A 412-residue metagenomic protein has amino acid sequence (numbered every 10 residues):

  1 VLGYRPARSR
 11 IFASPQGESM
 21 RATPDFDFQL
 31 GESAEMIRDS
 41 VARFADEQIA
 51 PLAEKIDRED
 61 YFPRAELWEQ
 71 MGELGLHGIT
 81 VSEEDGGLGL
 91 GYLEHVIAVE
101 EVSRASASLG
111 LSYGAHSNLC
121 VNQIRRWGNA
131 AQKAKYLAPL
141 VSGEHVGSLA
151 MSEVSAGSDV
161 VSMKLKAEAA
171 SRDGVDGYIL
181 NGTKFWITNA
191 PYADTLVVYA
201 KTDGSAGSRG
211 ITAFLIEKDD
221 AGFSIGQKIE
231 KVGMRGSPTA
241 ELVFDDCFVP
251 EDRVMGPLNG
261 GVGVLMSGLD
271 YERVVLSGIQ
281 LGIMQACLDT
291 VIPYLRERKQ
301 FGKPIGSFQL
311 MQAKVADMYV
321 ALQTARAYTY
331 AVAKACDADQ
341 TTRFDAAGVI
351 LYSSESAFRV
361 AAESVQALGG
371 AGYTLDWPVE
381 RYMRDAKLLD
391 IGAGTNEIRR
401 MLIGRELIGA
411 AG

Functional and structural regions predicted by a protein language model:
A13-A115, W127-Q132, P139-E144, D159 (+5 more regions): Alpha-helical interface subdomain recognition
L140, S155-S158, W186-N189, D203-S205 (+1 more regions): Short Gly/Pro-enriched turn/cap motifs at secondary-structure boundaries
G143-M151: A short, Trp-centered hydrophobic/proline-enriched beta-strand micro-motif
S162-K164, D219-P250: Flexible, small-/acidic-enriched active-site or ligand-binding loops
L165-A169: A structural signal for short hydrophobic beta-strand segments in well-ordered beta-sheet cores
D176-I225: A short core secondary-structure module
D245-V264: Long, acidic (Asp/Glu-rich), low-complexity accessory segments flanking structured domains
